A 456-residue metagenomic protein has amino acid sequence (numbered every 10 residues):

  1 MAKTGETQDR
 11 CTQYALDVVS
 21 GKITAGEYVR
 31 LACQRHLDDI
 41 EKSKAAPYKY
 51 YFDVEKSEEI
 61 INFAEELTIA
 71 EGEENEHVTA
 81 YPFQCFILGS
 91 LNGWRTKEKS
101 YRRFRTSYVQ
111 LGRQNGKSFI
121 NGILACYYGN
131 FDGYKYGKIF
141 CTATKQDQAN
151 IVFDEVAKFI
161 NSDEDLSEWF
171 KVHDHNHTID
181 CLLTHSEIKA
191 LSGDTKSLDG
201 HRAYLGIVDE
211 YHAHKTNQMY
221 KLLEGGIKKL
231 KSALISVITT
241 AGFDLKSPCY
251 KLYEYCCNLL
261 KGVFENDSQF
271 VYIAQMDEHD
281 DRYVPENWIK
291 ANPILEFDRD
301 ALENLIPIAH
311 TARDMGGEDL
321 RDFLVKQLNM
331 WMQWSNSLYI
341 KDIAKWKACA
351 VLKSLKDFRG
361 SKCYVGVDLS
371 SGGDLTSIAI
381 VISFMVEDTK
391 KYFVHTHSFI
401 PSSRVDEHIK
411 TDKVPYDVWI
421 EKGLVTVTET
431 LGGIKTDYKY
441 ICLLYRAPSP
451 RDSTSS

Functional and structural regions predicted by a protein language model:
A2-Y364: Phosphate/NTP-binding elements of NTP-utilizing enzymes
N115, D147, S371-G373, S456: Gly/Ser/Thr-rich loops at beta-strand to alpha-helix junctions that form or flank small-molecule/cofactor-binding
D209-E210, D368, D452: Acidic active-site catalytic centers that drive phospho-/nucleotidyl reactions and related ester hydrolyses
A213-H214, G372, S453: Residues immediately C-terminal
F270, T428-L444, S455: Short, intrinsically disordered, charge-balanced linker/junction segments flanking boundaries in proteins
R359-I382: Gly/Thr-rich phosphate-binding beta-strand-loop-beta motif of the actin/hexokinase/Hsp70
D374-T436: Metal-dependent catalytic core segments for phosphate chemistry
Y445-P450: Conserved small/polar residues in nucleotide/adenosyl-binding loops
